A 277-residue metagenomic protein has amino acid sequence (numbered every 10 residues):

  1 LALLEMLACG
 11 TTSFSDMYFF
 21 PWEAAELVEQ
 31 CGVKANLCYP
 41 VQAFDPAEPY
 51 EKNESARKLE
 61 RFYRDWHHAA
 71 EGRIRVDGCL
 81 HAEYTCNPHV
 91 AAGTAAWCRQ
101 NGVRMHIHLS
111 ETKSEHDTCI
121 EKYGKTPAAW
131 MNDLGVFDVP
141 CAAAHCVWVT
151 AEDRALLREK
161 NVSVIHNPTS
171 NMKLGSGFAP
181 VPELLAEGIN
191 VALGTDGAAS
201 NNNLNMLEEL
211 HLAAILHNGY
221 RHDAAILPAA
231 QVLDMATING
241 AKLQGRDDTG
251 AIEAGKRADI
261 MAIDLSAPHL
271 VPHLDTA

Functional and structural regions predicted by a protein language model:
L1-F20, L80-V90: Divalent metal-binding segments
G10, V28, G78, H108 (+9 more regions): Divalent metal-coordination and catalytic microenvironments
T11, V33, G102, N161-V162: A structural motif
F14-S15, N36, H106, A142-A144 (+2 more regions): Structural detector of well-ordered beta-strand residues that form the stable sheet scaffold of enzyme domains
E23-V147, E152-R154: Metal-coordinating catalytic core of metallo-dependent amide/deamination hydrolases
K113-K125, D153-R158, G175-L184, N201-N218 (+2 more regions): Histidine/acidic-residue-rich catalytic or RNA/ligand-binding cores of hydrolases and nuclease-related proteins
D133-P140, P182-S266: His/Asp/Glu-enriched, well-ordered alpha-helical/loop segment that forms or immediately abuts the divalent-metal
V149, D153-V162, N167-K173: Long hydrophobic segments that form regular secondary structure
